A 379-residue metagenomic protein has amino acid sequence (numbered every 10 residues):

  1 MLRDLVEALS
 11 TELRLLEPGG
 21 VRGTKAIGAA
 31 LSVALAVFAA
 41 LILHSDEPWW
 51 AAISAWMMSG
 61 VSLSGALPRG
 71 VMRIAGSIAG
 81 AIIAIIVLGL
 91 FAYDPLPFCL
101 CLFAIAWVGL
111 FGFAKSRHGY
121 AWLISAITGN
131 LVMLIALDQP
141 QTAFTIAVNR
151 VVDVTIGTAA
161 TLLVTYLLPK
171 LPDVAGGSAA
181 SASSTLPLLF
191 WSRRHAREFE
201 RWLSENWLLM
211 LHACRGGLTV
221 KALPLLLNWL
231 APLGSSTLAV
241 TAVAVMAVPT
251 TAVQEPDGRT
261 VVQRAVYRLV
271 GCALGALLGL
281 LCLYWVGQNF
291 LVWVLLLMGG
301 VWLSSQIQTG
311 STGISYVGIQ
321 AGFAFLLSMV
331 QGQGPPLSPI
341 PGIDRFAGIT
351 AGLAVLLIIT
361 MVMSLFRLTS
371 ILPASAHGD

Functional and structural regions predicted by a protein language model:
M1-D379: Alpha-helical transmembrane segments and their membrane-interface boundaries that form or gate the permeation pathway
